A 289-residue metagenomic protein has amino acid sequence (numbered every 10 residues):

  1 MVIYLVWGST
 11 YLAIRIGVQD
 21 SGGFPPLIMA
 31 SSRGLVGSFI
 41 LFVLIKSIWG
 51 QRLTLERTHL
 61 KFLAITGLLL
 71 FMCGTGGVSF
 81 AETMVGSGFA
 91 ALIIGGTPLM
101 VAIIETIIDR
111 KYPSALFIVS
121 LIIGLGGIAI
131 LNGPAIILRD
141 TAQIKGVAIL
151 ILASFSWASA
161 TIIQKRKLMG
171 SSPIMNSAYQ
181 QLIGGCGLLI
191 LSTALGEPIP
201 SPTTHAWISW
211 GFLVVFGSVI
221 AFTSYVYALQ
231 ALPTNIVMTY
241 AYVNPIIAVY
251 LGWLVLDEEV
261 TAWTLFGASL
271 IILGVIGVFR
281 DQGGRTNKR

Functional and structural regions predicted by a protein language model:
M1-I28, L121, R139-R166, C186-I190 (+1 more regions): Glycine-/small-residue-enriched transmembrane alpha-helix faces in small-molecule transporters and effluxers
V6, T10-Y11, F42-I94, I130 (+1 more regions): Specific transmembrane alpha-helical segments of multi-pass solute transporters/efflux pumps, especially DMT/EamA
G17, M29, R33, A81 (+9 more regions): Hydrophobic/aromatic residues within transmembrane alpha-helices of multi-pass small-molecule transporters
D20-C73, M100, F155-I163, S177-G196 (+3 more regions): Transmembrane alpha-helices of multi-pass small-molecule transport proteins
G22-L27, S31, L55-K61, G133-S156 (+2 more regions): Juxtamembrane helix-entry segments on the extracytoplasmic side of multipass membrane proteins
S32, F71, T75, F89-G96 (+2 more regions): Helix-helix packing/entry segments at the starts of transmembrane helices
L41, I45, G96, P113-P134 (+4 more regions): Hydrophobic transmembrane alpha-helices of multi-pass small-molecule transport proteins
T58-I65, P113-G124, S171-Q180: Cytoplasmic-side transmembrane-helix entry/capping segments in multi-pass membrane proteins
